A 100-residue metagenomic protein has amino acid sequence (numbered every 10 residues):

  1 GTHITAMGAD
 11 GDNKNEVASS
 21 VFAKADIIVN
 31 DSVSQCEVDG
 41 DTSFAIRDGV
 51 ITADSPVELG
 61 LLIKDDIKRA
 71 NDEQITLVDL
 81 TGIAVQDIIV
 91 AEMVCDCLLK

Functional and structural regions predicted by a protein language model:
A6-G8: Acidic carboxylate diad motif detector
D10-K100: Adenosine-phosphate binding glycine-rich loop
